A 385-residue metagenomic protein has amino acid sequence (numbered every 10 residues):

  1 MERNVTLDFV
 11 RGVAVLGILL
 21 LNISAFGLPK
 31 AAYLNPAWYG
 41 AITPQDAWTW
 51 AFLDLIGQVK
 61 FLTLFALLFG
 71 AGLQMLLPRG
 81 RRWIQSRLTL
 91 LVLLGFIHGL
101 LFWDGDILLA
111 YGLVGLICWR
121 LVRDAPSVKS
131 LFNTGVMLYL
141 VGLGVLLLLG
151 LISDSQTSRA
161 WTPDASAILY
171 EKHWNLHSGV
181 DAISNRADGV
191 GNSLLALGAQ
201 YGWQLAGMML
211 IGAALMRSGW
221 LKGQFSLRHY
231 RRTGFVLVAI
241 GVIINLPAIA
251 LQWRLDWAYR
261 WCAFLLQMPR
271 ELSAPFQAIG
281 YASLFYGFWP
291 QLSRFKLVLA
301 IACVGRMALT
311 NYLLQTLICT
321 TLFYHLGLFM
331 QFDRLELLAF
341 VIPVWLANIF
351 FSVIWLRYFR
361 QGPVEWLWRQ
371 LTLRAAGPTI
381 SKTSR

Functional and structural regions predicted by a protein language model:
M1-F69, L76: N-terminal signal-anchor module of multipass membrane proteins
A41-L53, S178-S193, D256-Q267: Juxtamembrane membrane-water interface segments that cap and precede transmembrane helices
T63-P78, L109-V122, Q200-G223, S273-S293: Specific transmembrane alpha-helix
G80-R82, W119-T134, A214-V236: Solvent-exposed interhelical
R81-W83, L90-L121: Membrane-interface helix-loop-helix modules in multi-pass inner-membrane proteins
N133-L215: Long hydrophobic alpha-helical segments that form multi-pass transmembrane helix bundles in integral membrane proteins
L205, Y259-Y358: Alpha-helical transmembrane segments of multi-pass integral membrane proteins
R360-R385: Membrane-proximal cytoplasmic C-terminal regulatory module of class A 7TM GPCRs
